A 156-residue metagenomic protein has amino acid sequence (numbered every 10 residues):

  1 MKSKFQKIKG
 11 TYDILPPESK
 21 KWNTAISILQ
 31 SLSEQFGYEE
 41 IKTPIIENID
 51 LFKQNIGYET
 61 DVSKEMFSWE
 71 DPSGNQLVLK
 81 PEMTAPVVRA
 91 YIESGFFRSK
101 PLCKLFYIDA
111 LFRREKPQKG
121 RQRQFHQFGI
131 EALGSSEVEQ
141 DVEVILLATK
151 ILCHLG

Functional and structural regions predicted by a protein language model:
M1-G156: TRNA-recognition modules of translation machinery and tRNA-sensing kinases, especially anticodon-binding
